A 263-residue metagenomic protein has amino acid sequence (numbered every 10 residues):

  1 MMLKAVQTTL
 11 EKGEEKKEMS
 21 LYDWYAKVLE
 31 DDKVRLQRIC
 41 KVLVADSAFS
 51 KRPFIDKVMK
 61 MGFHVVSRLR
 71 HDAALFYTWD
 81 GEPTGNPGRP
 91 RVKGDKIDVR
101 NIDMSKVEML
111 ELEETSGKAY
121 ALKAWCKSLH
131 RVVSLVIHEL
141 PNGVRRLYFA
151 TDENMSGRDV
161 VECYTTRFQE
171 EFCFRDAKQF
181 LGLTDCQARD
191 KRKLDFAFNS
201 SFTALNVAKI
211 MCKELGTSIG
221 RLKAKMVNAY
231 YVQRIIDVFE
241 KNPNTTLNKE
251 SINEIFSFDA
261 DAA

Functional and structural regions predicted by a protein language model:
L3-A5: Regulatory input/activation interfaces that engage signals or partners
L10-S134, G220: An internal, acidic/charged active-site-proximal segment that coordinates divalent cations and/or engages
V42-S50, V65, Y148, F168-A177 (+1 more regions): Short, conserved catalytic/metal-binding motifs centered on acidic residues
R91, E113, T165, I236-P243: Catalytic residues for metal-mediated phosphoryl-transfer on nucleic acids/nucleotides
C126-M155: Charge-patterned, long linear interaction tracts outside catalytic cores
G157-A188: Short amphipathic alpha-helical "interface-anchor" segments enriched in bulky aromatics
D176, D185-E240: Basic, amphipathic alpha-helical segments enriched in Lys/Arg and hydrophobic/aromatic residues
E240-A263: Long, charge-rich low-complexity segments
